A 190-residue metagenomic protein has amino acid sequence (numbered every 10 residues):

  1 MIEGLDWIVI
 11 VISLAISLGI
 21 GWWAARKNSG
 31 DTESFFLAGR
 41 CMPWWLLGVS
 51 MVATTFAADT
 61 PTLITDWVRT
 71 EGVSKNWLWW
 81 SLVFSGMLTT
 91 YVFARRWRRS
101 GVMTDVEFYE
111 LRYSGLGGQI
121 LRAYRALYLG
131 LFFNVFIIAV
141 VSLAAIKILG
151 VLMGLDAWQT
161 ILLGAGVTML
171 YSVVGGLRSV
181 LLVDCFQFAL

Functional and structural regions predicted by a protein language model:
M1-P61, S172-G175: Membrane-interface "cap" regions at the ends of multi-pass membrane proteins
M1-V9, R69-W80, L149-Q159: Interfacial loop-to-helix junctions that mark the boundaries of transmembrane helices in multi-pass membrane
I10-I12, M51, V83, R122-Y128 (+2 more regions): Transmembrane alpha-helical segments of multi-pass small-molecule transport proteins
W23-K27, T54-D59, R96-S100, N134-V141: Short helix-coil transition sites and intra-membrane helix breaks within transmembrane domains of multi-pass
S34-L37, E107-S114, A126, V151 (+1 more regions): Short amphipathic alpha-helical coupling elements at transmembrane boundaries
F36-M103: Membrane-interface helix-loop-helix modules in multi-pass membrane proteins
M42-S50, Y113-Q119, Q187-L190: Small-residue-rich segments of transmembrane alpha-helices in multi-pass membrane proteins, especially helix faces
R112-F132: Short helix-boundary/re-entrant hairpin motifs in multi-pass inner-membrane proteins
